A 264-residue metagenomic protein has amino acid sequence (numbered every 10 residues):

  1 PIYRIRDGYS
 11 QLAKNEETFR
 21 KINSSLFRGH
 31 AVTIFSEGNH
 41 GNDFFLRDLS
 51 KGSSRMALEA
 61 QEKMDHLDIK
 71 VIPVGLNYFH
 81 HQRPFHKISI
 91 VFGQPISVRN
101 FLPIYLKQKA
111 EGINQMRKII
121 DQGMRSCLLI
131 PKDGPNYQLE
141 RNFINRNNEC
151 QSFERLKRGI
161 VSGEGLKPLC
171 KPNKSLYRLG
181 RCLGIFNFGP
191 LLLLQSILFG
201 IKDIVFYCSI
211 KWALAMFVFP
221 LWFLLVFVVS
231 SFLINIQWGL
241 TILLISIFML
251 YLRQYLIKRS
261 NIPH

Functional and structural regions predicted by a protein language model:
P1-L12, L192-S209, A213-A215: Catalytic core of membrane glycerolipid acyltransferases/transacylases, capturing the structured, soluble-facing
Q11-L176, L240-H264: Non-catalytic C-terminal accessory region of glycerolipid acyltransferases and related lyso-lipid remodeling enzymes
R99, I197-K202, F232-Q237, R259 (+1 more regions): Membrane-interface elements of multi-pass transporters and channels
P172-L193, F206-Y255: Alpha-helical bilayer-embedded segments of polytopic membrane proteins, i.e., transmembrane/intramembrane helices
